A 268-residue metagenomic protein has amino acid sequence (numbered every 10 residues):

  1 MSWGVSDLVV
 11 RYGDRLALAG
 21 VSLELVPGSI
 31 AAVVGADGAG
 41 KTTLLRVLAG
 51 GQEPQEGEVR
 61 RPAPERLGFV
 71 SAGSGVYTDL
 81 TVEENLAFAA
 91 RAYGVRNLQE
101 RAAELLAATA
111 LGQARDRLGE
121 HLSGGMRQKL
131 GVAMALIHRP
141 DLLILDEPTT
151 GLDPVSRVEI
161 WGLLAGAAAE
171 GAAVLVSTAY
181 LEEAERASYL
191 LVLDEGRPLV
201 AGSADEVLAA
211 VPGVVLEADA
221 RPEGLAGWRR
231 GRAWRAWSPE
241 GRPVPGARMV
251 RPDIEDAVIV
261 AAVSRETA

Functional and structural regions predicted by a protein language model:
V34-A36: The feature captures the beta-strand-to-loop junction immediately N-terminal to the Walker
A49: Helix-to-loop junction immediately C-terminal to a conserved catalytic motif
A87, R91-A114: Conserved ABC ATPase "signature" region
L118-G125: Conserved ABC ATPase signature
L143-E147: Catalytic Walker B motif of ABC-type/P-loop ATPase nucleotide-binding domains
I160-S238: ABC transporter nucleotide-binding domain
